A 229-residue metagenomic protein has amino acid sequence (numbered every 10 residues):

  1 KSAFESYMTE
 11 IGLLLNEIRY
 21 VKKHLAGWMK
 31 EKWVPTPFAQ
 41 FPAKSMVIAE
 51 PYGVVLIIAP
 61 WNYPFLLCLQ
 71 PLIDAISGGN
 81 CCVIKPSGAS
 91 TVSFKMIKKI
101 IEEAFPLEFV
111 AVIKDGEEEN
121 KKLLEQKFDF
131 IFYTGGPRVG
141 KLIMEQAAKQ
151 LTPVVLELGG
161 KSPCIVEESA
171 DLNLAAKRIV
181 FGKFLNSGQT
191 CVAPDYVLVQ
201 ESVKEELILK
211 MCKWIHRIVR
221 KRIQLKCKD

Functional and structural regions predicted by a protein language model:
K1-M46: N-terminal Rossmann-like NAD(P)+-binding subdomain of aldehyde/semialdehyde dehydrogenases
F4-Y7, W28-P37, I113-K114, V192 (+1 more regions): Short, hydrophobic secondary-structure boundary micro-motifs
L15, R19-K22, A26, K98 (+1 more regions): Structural signal for well-ordered, non-membrane alpha-helices
P37-L174: Rossmann-like NAD(P) dinucleotide-binding subdomain of oxidoreductase/dehydrogenase enzymes
F105, R138-D229: ALDH superfamily catalytic-core signature
